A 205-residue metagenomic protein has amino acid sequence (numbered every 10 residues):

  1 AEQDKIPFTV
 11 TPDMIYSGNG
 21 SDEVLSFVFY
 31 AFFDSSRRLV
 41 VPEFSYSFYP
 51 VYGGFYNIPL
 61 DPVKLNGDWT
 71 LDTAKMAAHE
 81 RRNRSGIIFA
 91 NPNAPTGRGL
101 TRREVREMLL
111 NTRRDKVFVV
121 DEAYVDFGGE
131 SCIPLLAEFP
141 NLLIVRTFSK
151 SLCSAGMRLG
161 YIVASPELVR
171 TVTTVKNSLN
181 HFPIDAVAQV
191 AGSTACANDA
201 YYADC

Functional and structural regions predicted by a protein language model:
A1-R38: Phosphate-binding glycine-rich loop
I15, L39, L60, F118 (+1 more regions): Hydrophobic/aromatic residues located in beta-strands of well-ordered beta-sheets within soluble catalytic
V28-A31, Y52, F148, V175: Residue-level signal for well-ordered alpha-helical positions
A31-F89: PLP-dependent aminotransferase-like
G54, L71-N83, P95-S154, L168: Active-site pre-lysine segment of PLP-dependent enzymes
F89-A90, R146: Short beta-strand segments
N141-C205: PLP-dependent aminotransferase class I/II
